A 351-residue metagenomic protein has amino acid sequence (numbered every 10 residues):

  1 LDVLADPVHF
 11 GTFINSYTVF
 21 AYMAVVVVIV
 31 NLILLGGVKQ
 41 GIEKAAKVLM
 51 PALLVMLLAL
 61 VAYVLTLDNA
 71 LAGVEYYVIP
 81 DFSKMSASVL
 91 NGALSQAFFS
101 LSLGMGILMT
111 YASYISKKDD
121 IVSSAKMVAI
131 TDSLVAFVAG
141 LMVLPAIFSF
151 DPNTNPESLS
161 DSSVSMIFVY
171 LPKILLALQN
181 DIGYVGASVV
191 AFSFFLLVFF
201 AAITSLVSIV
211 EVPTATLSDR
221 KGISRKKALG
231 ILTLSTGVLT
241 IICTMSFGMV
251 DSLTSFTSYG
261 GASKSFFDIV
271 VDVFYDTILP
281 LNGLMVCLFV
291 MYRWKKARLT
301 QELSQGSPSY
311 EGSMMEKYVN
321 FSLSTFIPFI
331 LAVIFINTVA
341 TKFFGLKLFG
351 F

Functional and structural regions predicted by a protein language model:
L1, L54-Y77, S149, F247-G248 (+2 more regions): Hydrophobic alpha-helical segments and their helix-loop junctions in multi-pass secondary transporters
L1-K39, L71-N91, F168, I182 (+4 more regions): Inter-helical loop and helix-membrane interface segments of multi-pass membrane transporters/permeases
H9-F13, V25-V48, T110-K118, L206 (+1 more regions): Membrane-water interface regions at transmembrane-helix termini and the short interhelical loops of multi-pass membrane
V25-L32, A45, N91-S102, S193-T204 (+3 more regions): Hydrophobic alpha-helical transmembrane segments of multi-pass membrane proteins
G41-V48, N155-M166, G183-V198, A215-K227 (+2 more regions): Transmembrane helix-loop boundary segments of multi-pass membrane transporters
E43, K47-I203, V207, K227-A228: Membrane-embedded translocation segments of transport machinery
T131-F137, A187-A191, F200-I203, L217-T254 (+1 more regions): Loop-to-transmembrane helix boundary motifs in multi-pass membrane proteins
T214, K221-T233, V271-L331: C-terminal membrane-solvent junction of multi-pass transporters and transport-like membrane proteins
